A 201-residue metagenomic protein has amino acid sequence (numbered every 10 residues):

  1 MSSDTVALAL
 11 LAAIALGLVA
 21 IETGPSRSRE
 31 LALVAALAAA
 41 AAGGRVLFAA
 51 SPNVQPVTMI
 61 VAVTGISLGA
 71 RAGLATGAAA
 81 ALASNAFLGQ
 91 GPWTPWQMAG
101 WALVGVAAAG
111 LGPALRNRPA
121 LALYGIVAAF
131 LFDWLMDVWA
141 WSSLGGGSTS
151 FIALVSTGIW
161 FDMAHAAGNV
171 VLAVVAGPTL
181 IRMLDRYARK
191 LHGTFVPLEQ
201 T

Functional and structural regions predicted by a protein language model:
M1-L8, G91-G100, G110, A114-T201: Membrane-embedded alpha-helical hairpins and interfacial helices in multi-pass inner-membrane proteins
M1-V63: Hydrophobic transmembrane alpha-helices
L18-V19, V57-G73, V106-L111: Generic transmembrane alpha-helix motif of multi-pass integral membrane proteins
T23-E30, I66-T76, A114-A120: Membrane-helix interface "capping/anchor" motifs
A38-V46, A81-F87, I126-M136: Aromatic-anchored segments of alpha-helical transmembrane domains
G43-V57, A78-G112: Interfacial aromatic-anchored transmembrane helix boundaries in multi-pass membrane proteins
